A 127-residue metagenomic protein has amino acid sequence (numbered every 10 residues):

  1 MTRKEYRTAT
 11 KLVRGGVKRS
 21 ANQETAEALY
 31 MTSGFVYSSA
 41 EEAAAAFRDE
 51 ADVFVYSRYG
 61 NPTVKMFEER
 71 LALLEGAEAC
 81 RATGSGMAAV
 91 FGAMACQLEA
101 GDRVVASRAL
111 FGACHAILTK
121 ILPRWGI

Functional and structural regions predicted by a protein language model:
T2-N61, E69: N-terminal "arm"/small-domain region of PLP-dependent enzymes with the aminotransferase-like
V17, V90-G92: A generic local structural motif
A28-L29, A79-R81, D102-R103: Structural motif
S39-A88, A113-L122: Conserved N-terminal alpha-helix of the aminotransferase class I/II PLP-enzyme fold
L73-L74, G92-A100: Alpha-helix C-terminal capping segments
C96-C114: Conserved PLP-anchoring active-site segment centered on the Schiff-base-forming lysine
R124-I127: A short helix-loop-beta submotif of the ANL/AMP-binding
